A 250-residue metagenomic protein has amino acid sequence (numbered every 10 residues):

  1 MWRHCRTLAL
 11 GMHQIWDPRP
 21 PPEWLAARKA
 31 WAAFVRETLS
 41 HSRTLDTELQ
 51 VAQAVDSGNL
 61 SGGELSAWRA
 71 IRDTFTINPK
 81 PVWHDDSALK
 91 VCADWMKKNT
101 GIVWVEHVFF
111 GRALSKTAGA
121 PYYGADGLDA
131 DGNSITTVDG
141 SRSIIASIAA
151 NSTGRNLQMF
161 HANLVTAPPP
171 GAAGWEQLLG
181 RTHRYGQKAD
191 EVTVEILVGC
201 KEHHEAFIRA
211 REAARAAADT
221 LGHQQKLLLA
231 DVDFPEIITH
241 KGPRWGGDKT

Functional and structural regions predicted by a protein language model:
M1-R155, Q225-T250: Conserved Helicase C-terminal RecA-like lobe
G11, D126-L128, P169, L197-C200: Short, solvent-exposed coil/turn elements at secondary-structure transition points
F109-F110, A150-T153, P168-G171, K201-H203: Short acidic, S/G/P-rich loop/turn micro-motifs used as interaction or catalytic elements
S115, Q158, E176: A short local structural element in Rossmann-fold oxidoreductases
G119-P121, F160-L164, G180-T182: Glycine-rich, phosphate-binding/catalytic loops in enzymes
G140-S141, Q158-H161, A189: Short connector loops at helix/strand junctions that flank enzyme active sites, especially segments positioning acidic
N156-P168, T193-E195: A short beta-strand element within the Helicase C-terminal
P170-L179, H183-T250: A conserved SF2-helicase RecA2
